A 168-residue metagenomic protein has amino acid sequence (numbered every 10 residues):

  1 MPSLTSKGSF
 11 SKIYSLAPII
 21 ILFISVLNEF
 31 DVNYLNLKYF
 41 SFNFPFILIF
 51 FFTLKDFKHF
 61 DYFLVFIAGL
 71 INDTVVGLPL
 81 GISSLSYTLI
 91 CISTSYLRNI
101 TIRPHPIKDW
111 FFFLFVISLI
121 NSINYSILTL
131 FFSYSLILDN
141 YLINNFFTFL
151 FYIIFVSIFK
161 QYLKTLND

Functional and structural regions predicted by a protein language model:
M1-D168: Terminal, non-globular segments
